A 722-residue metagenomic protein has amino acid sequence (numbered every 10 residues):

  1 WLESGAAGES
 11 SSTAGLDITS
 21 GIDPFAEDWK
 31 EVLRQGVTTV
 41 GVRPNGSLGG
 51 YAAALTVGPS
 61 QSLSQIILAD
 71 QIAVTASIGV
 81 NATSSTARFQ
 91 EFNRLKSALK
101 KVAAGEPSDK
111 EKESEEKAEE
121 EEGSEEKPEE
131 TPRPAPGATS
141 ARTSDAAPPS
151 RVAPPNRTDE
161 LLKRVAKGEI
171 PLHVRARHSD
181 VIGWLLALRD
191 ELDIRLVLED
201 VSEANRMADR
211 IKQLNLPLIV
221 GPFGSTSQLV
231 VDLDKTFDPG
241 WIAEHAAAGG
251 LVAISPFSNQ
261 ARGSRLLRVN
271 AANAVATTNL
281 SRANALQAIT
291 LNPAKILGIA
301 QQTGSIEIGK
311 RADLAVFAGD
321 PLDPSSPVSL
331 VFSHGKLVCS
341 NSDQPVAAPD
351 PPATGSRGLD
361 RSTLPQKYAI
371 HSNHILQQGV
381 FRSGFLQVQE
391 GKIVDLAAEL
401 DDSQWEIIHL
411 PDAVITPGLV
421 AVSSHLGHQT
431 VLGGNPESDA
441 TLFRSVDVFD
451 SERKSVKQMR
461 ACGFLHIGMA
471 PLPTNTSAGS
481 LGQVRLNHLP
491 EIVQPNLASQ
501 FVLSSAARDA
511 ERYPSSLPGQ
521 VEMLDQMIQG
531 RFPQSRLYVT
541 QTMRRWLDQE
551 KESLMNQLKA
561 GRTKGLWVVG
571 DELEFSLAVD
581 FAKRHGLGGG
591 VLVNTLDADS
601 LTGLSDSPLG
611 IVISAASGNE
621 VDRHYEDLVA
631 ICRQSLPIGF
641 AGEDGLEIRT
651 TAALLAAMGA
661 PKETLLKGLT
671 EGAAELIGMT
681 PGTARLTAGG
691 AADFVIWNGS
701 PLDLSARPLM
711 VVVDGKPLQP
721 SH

Functional and structural regions predicted by a protein language model:
W1, L364-Q366, Q377-T416: Histidine-rich, glycine-flanked metal-binding segment
W1-G46, L410-A470: Metal-associated gating/positioning segment near the N- to mid-region
L2-I22, K117-D145, R151, N215-V220 (+2 more regions): Active-site gating loops and adjacent loop-to-helix segments of metal-dependent hydrolytic enzymes
A7, S11-L16, P171, K212 (+7 more regions): His/Asp/Glu-enriched, well-ordered alpha-helical/loop segment that forms or immediately abuts the divalent-metal
F25-L196, P327, S333, N341 (+2 more regions): Polyanionic/metal-chelating signatures
V32, L185, A274, A285 (+16 more regions): Divalent metal-coordination and catalytic microenvironments
R189-L196, K212-I219, A247-L251, A582-G590 (+2 more regions): Glycine-enriched alpha-helix->loop->beta-strand junction motifs that scaffold or abut catalytic
E307-D350, H371, G384, T687-H722: C-terminal cap of metal-dependent C-N hydrolases
